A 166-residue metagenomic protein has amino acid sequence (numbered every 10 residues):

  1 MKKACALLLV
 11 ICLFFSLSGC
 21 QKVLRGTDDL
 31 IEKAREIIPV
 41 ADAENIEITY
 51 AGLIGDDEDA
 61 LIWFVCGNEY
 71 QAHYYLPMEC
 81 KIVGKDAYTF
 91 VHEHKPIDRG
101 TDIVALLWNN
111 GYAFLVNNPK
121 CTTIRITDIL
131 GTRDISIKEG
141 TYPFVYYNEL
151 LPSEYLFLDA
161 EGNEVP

Functional and structural regions predicted by a protein language model:
M1-L9: Positively charged n-region of N-terminal signal peptides that target proteins for export
S16-G19: C-terminal motif of bacterial Sec signal peptides marking the signal peptidase cleavage site
Q21-V83: N-terminal export/targeting and maturation segments
N68-P77, D98-G100, T122-I124, N163-P166: Short, surface-exposed beta-strand/loop "edge" segments at domain boundaries and coil↔beta transitions
E79-V91, R125-I129: Surface-exposed loop/turn elements that mediate protein-protein interactions on large endomembrane-trafficking
D86-A113: Extracellular ectodomain segments of secreted/surface proteins
Y112-K120: Structural motif
I124-P166: Ser/Thr-rich low-complexity repeats and stalk/linker segments
